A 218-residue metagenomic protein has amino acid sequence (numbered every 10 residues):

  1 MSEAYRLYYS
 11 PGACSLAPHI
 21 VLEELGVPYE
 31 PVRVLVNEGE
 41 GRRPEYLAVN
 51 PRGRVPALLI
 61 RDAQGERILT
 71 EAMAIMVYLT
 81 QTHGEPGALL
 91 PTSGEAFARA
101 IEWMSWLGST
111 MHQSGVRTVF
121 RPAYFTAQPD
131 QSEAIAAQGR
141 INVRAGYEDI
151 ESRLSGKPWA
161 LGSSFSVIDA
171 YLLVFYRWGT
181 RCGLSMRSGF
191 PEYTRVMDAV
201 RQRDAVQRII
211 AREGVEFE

Functional and structural regions predicted by a protein language model:
M1-A134: GST-like domain detector, emphasizing the conserved glutathione-binding G-site in the N-terminal thioredoxin-like
P31, S163, S188, I209-I210: A generic structural-conservation signal
V36-N37, Y193, G214: Conserved beta-strand edge residues that scaffold enzyme active sites
L58, M73, I141-G146, A205: Aromatic-glycine hotspot motif
T80, F175-Y176, I210: Active-site-flanking alpha-helical
L107-D198, Q202: GST-like fold's C-terminal all-alpha helical module
I209-E218: Terminal-tail/helix-coil boundary detector
